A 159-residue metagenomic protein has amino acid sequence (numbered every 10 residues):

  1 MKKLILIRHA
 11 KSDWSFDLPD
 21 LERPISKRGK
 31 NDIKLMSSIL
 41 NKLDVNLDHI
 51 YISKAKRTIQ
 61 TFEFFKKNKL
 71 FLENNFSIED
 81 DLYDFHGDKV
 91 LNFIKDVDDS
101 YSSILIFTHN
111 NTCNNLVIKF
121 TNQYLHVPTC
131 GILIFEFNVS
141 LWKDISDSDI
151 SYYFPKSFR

Functional and structural regions predicted by a protein language model:
K2-D81, Y124-V127, I132: Active-site-proximal alpha-helix that buttresses catalytic centers in soluble enzyme cores
A10-K11, K56, L82, N110-T112 (+2 more regions): Short, flexible active-site-adjacent loop segments at beta-strand->alpha-helix junctions, enriched in small/polar
F16, T61-E63, D88, N115-I118: Short glycine-/acidic-enriched loop or helix-start segments at secondary-structure transitions that form or flank
I39, F64, N68, D96 (+2 more regions): Active-site catalytic microenvironments for nucleophilic, acid-base chemistry
Y83-I94: Short alpha-helix plus adjacent loop in nuclease-associated cores
V97-L105, N110-C130: Non-DNA-binding regulatory cores of transcription-related proteins, predominantly C-terminal effector-binding
Q123-F158: Domain-level recognition of soluble alpha/beta enzyme cores, biased toward histidine phosphatases/phosphomutases
